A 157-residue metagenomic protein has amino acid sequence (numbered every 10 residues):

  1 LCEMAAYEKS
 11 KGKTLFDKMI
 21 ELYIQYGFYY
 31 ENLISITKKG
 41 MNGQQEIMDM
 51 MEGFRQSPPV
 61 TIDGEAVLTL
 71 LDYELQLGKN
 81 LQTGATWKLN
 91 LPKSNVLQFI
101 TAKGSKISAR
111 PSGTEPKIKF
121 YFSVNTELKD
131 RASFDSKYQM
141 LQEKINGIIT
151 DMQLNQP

Functional and structural regions predicted by a protein language model:
C2-R110, L128-F134, Y138-P157: Phosphate-binding and adjacent anionic-ligand microenvironments
S108, K117-K119: General beta-strand recognition
G113-E115: A generic beta-sheet turn/junction motif
